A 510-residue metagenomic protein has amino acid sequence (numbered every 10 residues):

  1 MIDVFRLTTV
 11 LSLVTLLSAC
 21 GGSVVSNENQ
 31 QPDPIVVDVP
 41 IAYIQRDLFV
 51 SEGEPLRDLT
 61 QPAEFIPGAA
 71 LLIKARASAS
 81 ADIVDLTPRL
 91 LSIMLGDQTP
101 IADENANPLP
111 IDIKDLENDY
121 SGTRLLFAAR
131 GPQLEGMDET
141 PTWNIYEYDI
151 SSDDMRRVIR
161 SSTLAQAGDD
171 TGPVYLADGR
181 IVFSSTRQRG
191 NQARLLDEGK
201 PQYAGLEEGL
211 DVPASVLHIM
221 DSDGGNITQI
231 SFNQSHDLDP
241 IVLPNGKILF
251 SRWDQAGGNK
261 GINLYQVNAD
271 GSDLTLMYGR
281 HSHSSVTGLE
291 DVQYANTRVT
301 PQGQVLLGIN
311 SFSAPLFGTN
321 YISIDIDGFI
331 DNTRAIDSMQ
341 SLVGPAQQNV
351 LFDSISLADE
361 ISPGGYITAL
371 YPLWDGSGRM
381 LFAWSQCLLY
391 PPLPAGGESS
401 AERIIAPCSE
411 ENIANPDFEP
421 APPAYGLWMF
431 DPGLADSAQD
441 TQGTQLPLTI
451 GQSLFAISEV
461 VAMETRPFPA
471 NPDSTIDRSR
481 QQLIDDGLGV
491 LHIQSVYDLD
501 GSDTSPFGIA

Functional and structural regions predicted by a protein language model:
S18-D38: Bacterial Sec-dependent N-terminal signal peptides
G22-V25, S78-I111, S151-G168, D221-S235 (+3 more regions): Multi-bladed beta-propeller domains
V36-V37, Y120-S121, L176-D178, L243-N245 (+3 more regions): Residue-level detector of Asp-centered blade-edge/turn motifs that repeat once per structural unit in beta-propeller
V37, P67, D112-K114, S121 (+10 more regions): Beta-rich catalytic cores
I44-G68, A128-W143, F183-V212, F250-N263 (+3 more regions): Short, conserved, GDST-rich strand-edge loop motifs in beta-rich repeat architectures
A70-L72, N144-Y146, V216-H218, N263-Y265 (+2 more regions): A short loop-to-beta-strand structural motif that recurs across blades of beta-propeller domains
E139-E208, V212-V216, N226-L238: Asp-box/WD-like beta-propeller blade repeats and closely related beta-sheet repeat scaffolds
A295-A435: Loop/turn-rich, solvent-exposed surfaces of beta-rich toroidal or solenoidal domains
